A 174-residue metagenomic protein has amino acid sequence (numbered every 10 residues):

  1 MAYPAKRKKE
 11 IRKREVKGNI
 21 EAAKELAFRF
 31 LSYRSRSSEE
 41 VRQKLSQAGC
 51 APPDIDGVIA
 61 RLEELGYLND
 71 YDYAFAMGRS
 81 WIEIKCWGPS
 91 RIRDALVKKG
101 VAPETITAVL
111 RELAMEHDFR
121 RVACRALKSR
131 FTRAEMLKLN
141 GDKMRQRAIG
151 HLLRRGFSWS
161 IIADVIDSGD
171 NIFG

Functional and structural regions predicted by a protein language model:
M1-G174: An alpha-helical, amphipathic repeat domain used for nucleic-acid recognition, typified by the mTERF helical solenoid
